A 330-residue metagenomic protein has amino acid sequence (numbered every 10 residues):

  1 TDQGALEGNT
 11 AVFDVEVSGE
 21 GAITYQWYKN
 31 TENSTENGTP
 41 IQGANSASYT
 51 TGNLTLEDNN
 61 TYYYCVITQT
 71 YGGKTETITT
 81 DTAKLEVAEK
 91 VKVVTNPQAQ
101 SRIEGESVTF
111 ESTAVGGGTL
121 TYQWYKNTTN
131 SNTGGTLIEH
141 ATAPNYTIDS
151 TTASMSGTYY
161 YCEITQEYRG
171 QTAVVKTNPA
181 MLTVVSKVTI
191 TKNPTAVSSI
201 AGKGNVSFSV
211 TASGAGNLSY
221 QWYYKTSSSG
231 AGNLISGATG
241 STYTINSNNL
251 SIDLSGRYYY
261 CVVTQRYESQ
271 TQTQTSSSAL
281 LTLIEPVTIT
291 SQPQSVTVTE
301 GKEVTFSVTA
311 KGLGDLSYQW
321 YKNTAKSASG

Functional and structural regions predicted by a protein language model:
T1-D2, T95-A99, T191-V197, S291-S295: Surface-exposed, proline-enriched loop/turn segments that connect beta strands in immunoglobulin-like
G4, N9-V17, E106-A114, G204-A212 (+1 more regions): A short beta-strand segment in extracellular, disulfide-stabilized domains
G19-Y28, G116-Y125, G214-Y223, G312-Y321: Solvent-exposed loop segments of extracellular immunoglobulin-like
K29-N53, K126-S150, Y224-S247, K322-G330: Surface-exposed, flexible coil segments in extracellular/virion-facing regions
L54-Y64, T151-Y161, N248-Y260: Solvent-exposed loop/turn motifs of extracellular immunoglobulin-like beta-sandwich domains
T68-E76, T165-A173, T264-Q272: Short, solvent-exposed loop/turn segments at the edges of extracellular beta-sandwich modules
E76-V87, A173-T183, Q274-T282: C-terminal edge beta-strand
E86-K92, T183-T189, T282-T288: Extracellular interdomain linker/stem segments of modular secreted and single-pass surface proteins
